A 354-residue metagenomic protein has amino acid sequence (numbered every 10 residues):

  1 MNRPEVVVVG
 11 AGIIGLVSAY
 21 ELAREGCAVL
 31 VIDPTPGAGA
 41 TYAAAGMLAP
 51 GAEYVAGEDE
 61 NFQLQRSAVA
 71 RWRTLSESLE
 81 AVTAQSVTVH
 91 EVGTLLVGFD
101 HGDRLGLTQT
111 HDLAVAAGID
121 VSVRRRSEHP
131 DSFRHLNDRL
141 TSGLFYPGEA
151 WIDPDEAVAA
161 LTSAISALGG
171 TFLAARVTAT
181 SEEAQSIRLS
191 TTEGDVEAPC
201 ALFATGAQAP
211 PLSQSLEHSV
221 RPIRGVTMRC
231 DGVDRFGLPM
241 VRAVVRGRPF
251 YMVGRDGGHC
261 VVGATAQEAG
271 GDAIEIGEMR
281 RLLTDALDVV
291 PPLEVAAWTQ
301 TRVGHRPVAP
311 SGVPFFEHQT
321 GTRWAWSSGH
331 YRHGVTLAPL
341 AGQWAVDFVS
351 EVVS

Functional and structural regions predicted by a protein language model:
P4-L30: N-terminal Rossmann-like FAD-binding beta1-loop-alpha1 element of flavoenzymes
V7-V9, V196-Q208, G342: Short hydrophobic core segments
V17-E25, P34, M47, Q85-V89 (+1 more regions): Active-site substrate-recognition segment that forms the wall of the catalytic cavity or substrate channel
D33, R125-R126, L173-R176, T191 (+1 more regions): Short loop/edge segments at beta-strand edges and connector loops that shape dinucleotide/nucleotide cofactor-binding
M47-H129: Dinucleotide-binding Rossmann-like beta1-alpha1 core, especially the glycine-rich loop that anchors the ADP
Q85-G98, T110, A117, V121-L168 (+3 more regions): Helix-loop-beta segment of a Rossmann-like dinucleotide-binding subdomain
G143-T191, V196-C200: Helical element adjacent to the flavin cofactor pocket in flavoenzyme catalytic cores
P154, P292-S354: C-terminal catalytic lobe of FAD-dependent flavoproteins
